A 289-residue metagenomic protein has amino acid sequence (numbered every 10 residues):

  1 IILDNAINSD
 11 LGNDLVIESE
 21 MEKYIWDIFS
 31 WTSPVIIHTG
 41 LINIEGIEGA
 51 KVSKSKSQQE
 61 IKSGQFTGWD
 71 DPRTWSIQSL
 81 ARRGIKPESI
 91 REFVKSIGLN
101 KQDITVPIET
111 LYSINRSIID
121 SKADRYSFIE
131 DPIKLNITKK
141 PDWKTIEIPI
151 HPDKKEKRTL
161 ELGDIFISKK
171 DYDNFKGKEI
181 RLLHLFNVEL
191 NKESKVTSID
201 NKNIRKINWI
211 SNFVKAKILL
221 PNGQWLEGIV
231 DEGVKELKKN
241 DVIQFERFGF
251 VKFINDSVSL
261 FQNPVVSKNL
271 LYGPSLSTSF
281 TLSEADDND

Functional and structural regions predicted by a protein language model:
I1-L99, F253: Alpha-helical recognition segments enriched in aromatics with Gly/Pro capping that present substrate-recognition
R82-E88, I97-D289: Basic, alpha-helical terminal appendages of large translation-related enzymes
